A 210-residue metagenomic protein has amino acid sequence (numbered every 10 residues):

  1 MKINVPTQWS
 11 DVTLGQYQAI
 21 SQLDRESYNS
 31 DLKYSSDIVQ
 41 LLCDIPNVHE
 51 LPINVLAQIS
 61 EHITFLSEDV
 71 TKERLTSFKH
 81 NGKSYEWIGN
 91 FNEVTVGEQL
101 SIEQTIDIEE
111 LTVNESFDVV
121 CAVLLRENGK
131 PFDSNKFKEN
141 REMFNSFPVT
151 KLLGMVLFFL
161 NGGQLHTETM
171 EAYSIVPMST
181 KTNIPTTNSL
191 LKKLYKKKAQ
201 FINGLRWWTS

Functional and structural regions predicted by a protein language model:
M1-S210: Charged interaction scaffolds used for protein-protein
